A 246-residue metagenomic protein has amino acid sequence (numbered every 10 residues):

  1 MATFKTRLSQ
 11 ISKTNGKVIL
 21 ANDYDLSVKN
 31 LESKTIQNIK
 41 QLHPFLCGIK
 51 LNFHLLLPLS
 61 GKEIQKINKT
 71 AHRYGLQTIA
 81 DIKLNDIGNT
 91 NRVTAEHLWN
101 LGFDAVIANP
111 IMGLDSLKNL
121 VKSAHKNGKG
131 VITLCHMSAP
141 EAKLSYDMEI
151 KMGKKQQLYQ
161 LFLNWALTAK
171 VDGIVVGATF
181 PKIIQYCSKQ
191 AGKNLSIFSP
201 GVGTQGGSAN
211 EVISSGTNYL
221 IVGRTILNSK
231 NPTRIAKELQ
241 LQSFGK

Functional and structural regions predicted by a protein language model:
M1-T78, I150, K154-Q156, W165 (+3 more regions): Conserved N-terminal beta1-alpha1 strand-loop-helix module at the mouth
T14-K17, Y24-L26, I87-V175, N194: Conserved anion-binding
V18-N22, I49-L51, T78-I82, V106-A108 (+4 more regions): Hydrophobic faces of well-ordered beta-strands that scaffold small-molecule active sites in alpha/beta enzyme cores
A21-S27, N52-L56, K83-I87, I111 (+4 more regions): Active-site beta-loop-alpha junctions enriched in small/polar residues
Q41, F45, K66-Y74, H97 (+11 more regions): Alpha-helical structural signal in soluble globular domains
L55-T70, D86-V93, P110-N127, A178-A191 (+2 more regions): Active-site-adjacent beta->alpha loops and helix N-cap segments on the catalytic face of soluble alpha/beta enzymes
A178-I226: A C-terminal functional module that forms or caps the active site or interfaces directly with catalytic machinery
N210-T217, R224-K246: C-terminal helical cap(s) of enzyme catalytic domains, especially alpha/beta-barrels
